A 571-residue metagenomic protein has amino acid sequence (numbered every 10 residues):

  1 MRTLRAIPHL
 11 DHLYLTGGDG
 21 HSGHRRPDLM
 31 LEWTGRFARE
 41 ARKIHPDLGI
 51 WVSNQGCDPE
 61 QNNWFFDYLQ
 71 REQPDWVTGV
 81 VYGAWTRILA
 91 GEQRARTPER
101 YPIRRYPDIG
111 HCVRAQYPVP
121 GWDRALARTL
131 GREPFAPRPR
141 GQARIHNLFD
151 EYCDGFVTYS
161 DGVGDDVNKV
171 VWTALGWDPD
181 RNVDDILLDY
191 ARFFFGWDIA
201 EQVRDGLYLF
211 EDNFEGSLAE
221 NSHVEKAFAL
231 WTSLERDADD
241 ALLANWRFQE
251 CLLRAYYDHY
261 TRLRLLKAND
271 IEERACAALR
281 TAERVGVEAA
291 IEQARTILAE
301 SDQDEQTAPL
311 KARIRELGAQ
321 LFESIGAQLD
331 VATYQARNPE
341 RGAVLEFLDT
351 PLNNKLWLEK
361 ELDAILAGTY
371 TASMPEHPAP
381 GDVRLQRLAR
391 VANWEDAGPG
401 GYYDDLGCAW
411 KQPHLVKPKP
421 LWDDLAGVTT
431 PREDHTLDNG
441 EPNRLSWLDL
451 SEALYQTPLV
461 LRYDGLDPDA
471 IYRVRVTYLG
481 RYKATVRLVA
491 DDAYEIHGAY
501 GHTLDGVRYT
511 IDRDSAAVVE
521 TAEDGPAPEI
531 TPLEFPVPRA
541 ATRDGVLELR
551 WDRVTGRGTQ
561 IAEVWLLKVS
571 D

Functional and structural regions predicted by a protein language model:
M1-I199, R204, E288, E292-N354: Catalytic-core regions of glycoside hydrolase
P27, L89-P102, C112-E133, E225-T232 (+5 more regions): Extended interaction regions within the primary functional domain
M30-L31, D58-Q61, Y82-G83, P134-P137 (+4 more regions): A short linear-motif detector with a strong N-terminal bias
I50, Q55, P59, N63 (+12 more regions): Bulky hydrophobic/aromatic packing residues
S160-N168, D180-A392: C-terminal non-catalytic alpha-helical accessory regions
A379-D571: Extracytoplasmic
